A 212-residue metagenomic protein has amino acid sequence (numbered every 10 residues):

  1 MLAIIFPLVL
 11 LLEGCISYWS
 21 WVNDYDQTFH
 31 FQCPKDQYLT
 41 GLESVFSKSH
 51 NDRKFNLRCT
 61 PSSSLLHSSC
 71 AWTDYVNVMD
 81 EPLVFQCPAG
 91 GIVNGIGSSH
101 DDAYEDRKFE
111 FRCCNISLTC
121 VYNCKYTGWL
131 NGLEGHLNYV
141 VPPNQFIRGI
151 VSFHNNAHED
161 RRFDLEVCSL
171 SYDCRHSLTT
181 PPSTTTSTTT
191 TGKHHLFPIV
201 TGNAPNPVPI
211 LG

Functional and structural regions predicted by a protein language model:
L2-G212: Lectin-type carbohydrate-recognition ectodomains
